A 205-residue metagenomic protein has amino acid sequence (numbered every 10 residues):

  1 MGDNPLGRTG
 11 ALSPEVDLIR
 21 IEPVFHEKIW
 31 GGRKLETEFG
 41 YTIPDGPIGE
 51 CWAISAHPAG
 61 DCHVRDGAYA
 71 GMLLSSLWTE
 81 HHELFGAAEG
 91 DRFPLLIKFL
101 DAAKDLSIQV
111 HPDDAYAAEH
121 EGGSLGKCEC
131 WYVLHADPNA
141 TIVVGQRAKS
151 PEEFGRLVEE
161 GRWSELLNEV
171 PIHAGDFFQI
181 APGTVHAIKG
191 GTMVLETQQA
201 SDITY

Functional and structural regions predicted by a protein language model:
M1-K149: Transition-metal
I108-H111, I172-G190, Q199: Conserved metal-binding segment of the jelly-roll/cupin
D113-A115, K149, V185, M193 (+1 more regions): Residue-level signature for short turns and capping positions that connect secondary-structure elements
E119-E121, I142-G145, G155-R156, K189-M193 (+1 more regions): A short secondary-structure junction signal
E129-C130, A187-Y205: A short hydrophobic beta-strand segment most commonly corresponding to one strand of the jelly-roll/cupin
S150-Q179: Active-site glycine-rich loop that binds ribose-phosphate moieties when present
V158, R162, P182, T192 (+1 more regions): Short, well-ordered alpha-helical segments in soluble proteins
